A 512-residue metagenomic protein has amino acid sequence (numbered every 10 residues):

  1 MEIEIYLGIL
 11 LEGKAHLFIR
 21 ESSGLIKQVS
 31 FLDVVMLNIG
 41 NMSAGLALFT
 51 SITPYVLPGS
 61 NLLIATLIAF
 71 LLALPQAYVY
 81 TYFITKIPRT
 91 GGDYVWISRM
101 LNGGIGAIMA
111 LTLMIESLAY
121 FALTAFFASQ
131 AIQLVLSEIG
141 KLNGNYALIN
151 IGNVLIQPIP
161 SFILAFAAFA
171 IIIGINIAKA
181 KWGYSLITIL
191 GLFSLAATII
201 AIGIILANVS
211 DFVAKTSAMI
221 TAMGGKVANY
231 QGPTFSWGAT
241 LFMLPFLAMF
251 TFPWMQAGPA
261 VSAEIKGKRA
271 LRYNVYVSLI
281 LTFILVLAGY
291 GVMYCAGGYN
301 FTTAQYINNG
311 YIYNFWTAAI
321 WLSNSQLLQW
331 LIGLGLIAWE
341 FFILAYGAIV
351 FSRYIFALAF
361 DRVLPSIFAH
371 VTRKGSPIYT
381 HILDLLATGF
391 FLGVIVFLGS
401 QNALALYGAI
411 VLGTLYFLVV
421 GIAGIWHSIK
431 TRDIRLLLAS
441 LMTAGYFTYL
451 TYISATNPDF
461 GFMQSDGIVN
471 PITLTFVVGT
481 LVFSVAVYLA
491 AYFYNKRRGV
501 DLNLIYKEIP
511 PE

Functional and structural regions predicted by a protein language model:
M1-S60, A73-Y78, A222-G225, N229 (+1 more regions): Membrane-interface "cap" regions at the ends of multi-pass membrane proteins
I3, L62, T66, G144-G152 (+3 more regions): Helix-loop-helix junctions that connect adjacent transmembrane segments in multi-pass membrane transporters
E21-K27, G92, A178-I189, P253-G289 (+3 more regions): Hydrophobic, small-residue-rich membrane helices and short re-entrant helix-turn-helix hairpins that build
S51-I52, I64, A201-G203, A207-N208 (+2 more regions): A generic transmembrane alpha-helix motif of multi-pass inner-membrane proteins
I52-T66, I149-Q157, K181-L190, L331-L336 (+4 more regions): Transmembrane helix-loop boundary segments of multi-pass membrane transporters
P54, P75-Y82, K86, T90-F169 (+1 more regions): Hydrophobic transmembrane alpha-helices that form the core helical bundles of multi-pass secondary transporters
V95-S98, N102, Y276-A345, L364-I410: TM-loop-TM module centered on a large, flexible mid-protein loop between adjacent transmembrane helices in multi-pass
F162-M219, N274-L281, I410-V419, T431-G445 (+1 more regions): Membrane-interface loop-to-helix entry segments
